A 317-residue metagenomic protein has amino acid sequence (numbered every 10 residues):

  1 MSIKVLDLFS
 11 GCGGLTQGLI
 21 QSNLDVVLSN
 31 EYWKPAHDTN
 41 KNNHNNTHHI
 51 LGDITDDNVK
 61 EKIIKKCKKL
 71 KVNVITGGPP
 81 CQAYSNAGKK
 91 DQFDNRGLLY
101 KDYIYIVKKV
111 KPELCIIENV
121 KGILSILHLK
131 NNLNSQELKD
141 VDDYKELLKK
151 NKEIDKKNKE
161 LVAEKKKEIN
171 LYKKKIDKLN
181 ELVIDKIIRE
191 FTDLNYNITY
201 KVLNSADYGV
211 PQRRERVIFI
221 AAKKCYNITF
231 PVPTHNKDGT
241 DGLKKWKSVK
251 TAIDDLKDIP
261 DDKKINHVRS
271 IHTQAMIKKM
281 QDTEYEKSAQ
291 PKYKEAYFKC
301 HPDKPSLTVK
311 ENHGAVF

Functional and structural regions predicted by a protein language model:
S2-L114, V120-K165: Core alpha/beta nucleotide-donor-binding catalytic domains of modification enzymes
S2-L6, S10-L24, K68, S135-K178 (+4 more regions): S-adenosyl-L-methionine-dependent DNA methyltransferase catalytic core
N119-V120, L203: Short, well-ordered beta-to-alpha junction loops that form the rim of enzyme active sites and present histidine/acidic
